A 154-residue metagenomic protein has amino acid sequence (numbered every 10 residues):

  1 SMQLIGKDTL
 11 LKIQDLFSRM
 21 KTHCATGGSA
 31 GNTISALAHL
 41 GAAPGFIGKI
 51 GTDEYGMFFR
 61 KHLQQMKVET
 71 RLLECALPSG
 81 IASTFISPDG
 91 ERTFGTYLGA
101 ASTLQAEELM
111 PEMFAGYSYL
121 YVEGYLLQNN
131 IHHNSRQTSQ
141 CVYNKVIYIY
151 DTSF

Functional and structural regions predicted by a protein language model:
S1, T22, R60-C75, S79-F154: Ribokinase/PfkB-type carbohydrate-kinase core domain
S1-I47: Glycine-rich phosphate/adenosyl-contacting loop at the front of the ribokinase-like
G6, P44-T70: A glycine-rich beta-to-alpha transition motif near the start of alpha/beta enzyme domains, typified by
T26, T52, N130-I131: Charged, low-complexity surface patches
